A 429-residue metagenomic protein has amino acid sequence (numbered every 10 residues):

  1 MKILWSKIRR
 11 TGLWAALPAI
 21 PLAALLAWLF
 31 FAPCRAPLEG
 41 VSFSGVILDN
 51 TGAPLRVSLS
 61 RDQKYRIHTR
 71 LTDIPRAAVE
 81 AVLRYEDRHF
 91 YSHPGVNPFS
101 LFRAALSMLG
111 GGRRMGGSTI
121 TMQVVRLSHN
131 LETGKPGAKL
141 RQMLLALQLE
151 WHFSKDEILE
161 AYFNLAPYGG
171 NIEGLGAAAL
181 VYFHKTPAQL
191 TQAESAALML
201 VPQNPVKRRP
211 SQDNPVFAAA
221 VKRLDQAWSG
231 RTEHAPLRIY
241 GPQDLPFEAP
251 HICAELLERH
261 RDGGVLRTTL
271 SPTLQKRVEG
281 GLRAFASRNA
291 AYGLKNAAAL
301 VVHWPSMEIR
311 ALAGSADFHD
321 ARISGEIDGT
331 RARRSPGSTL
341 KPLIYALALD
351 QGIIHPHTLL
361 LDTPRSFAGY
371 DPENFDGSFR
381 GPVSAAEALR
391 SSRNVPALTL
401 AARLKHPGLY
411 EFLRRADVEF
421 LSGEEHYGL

Functional and structural regions predicted by a protein language model:
K2-A291, E308-R310, T363: Juxtamembrane regions of bacterial inner-membrane/periplasmic proteins, predominantly the peptidoglycan biogenesis
S42-S44, N296-A299: Short loop/turn microsegments at loop-to-beta-strand junctions
R66-L71, D317-R331: A short, polar/charged loop-to-alpha-helix boundary motif
A81-L83, V278, S306-M307, D328-L360 (+1 more regions): Active-site SXXK
Y91-S100, E173-G176, I323, L349-F367 (+1 more regions): Short, well-structured active-site flanking segments
S107-G134, F247, H251, E255-E258 (+2 more regions): Conserved catalytic neighborhood of penicillin-recognizing serine enzymes
R126-N130, N164-N171, A188, Q192-N204 (+7 more regions): Glycine-rich, acidic and aromatic/proline-enriched surface loops and short helix-turn segments that act as binding
F183, N214, F420-L429: Active-site-proximal helix/loop microenvironment of the serine DD-peptidase/beta-lactamase transpeptidase fold
